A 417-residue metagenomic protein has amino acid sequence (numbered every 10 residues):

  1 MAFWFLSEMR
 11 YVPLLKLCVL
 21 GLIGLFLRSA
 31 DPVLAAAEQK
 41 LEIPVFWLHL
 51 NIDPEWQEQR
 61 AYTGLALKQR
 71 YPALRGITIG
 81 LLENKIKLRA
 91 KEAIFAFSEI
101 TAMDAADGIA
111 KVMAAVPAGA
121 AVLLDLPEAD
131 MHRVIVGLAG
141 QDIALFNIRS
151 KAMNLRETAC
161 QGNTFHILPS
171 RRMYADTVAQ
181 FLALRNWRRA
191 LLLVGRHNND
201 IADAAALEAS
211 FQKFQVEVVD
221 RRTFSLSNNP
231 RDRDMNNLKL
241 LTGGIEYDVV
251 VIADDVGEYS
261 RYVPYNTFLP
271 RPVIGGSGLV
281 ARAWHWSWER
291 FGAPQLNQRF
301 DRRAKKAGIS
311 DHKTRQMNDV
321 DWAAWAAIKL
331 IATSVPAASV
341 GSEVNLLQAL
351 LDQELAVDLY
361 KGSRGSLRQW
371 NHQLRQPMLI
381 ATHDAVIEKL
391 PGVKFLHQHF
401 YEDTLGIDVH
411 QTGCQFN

Functional and structural regions predicted by a protein language model:
K16-R28: Bacterial N-terminal signal peptides
A35-K111, V320-A323: N-terminal extracellular/periplasmic Venus flytrap/periplasmic-binding protein-like
K40, I86-E157: Beta-alpha junction/loop-to-helix N-cap segments that form part of ligand/metal-binding clefts
L41, D358-N417: Solvent-exposed, acidic/polar segments of extracytosolic/periplasmic ligand-binding ectodomains
I86-M103, C160-N163, Q212-N228: Short beta-strand elements in bilobed, periplasmic/extracellular small-molecule ligand-binding domains
V136-L138, D142-I143, R189, R196-Q295 (+1 more regions): Extracellular/periplasmic bilobed ligand-binding domains
H166-A190, A202, R290-R299, A324-I328: Hydrophobic alpha-helical segments within soluble ligand-binding/sensing domains
F291-A356: Extracellular/periplasmic ligand-binding modules, especially the Venus flytrap/periplasmic-binding
